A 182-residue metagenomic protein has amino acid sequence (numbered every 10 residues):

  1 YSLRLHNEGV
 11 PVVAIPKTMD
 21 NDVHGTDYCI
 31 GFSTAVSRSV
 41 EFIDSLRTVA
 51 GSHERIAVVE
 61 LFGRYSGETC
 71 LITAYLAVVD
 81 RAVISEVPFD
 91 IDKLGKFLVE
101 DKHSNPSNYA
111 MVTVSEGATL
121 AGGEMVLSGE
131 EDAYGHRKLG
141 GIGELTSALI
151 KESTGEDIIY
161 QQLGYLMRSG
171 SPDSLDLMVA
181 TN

Functional and structural regions predicted by a protein language model:
Y1-L5, H24-T26: Short, conserved acidic/polar surface loops in the N-terminal third of protein domains
S2-R4, P11, G31-H53, A57-D157 (+1 more regions): Accessory alpha-helical/coil subdomains and C-terminal extensions that flank or cap enzyme catalytic cores
N7, N21, N105-N108, N182: Detector for Asparagine
V12, K17-D22, Y28-I30: Divalent-metal (Mg2+/Mn2+/Ca2+)-assisted nucleotide/phosphate chemistry catalytic cores
T18-N21, G63-R64, P88-F89, G164-R168: Acidic, glycine-rich active-site loops and adjacent beta-strand->loop/helix elements that engage anionic groups
D22-V23, L120-M125, S169-G170: Short acidic/His/Gly/Ser-rich catalytic and metal-binding motifs that mark active-site loops of diverse hydrolases
G25-T34, S174-M178: Short beta-strand elements at the ligand-binding edges of bilobed clamshell
K151-N182: C-terminal active-site/capping subdomain that shapes the small-molecule cofactor and substrate pocket of enzyme
